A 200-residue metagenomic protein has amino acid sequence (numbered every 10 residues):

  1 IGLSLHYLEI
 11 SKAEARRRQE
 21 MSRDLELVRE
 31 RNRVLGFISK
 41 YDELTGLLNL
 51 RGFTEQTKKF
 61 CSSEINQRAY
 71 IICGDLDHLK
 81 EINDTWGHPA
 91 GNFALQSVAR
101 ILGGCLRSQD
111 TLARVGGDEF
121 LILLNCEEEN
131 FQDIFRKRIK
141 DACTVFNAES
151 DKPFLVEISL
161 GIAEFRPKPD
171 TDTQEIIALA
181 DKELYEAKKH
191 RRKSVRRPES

Functional and structural regions predicted by a protein language model:
L3-E43, R51-C61, T111-A113: Signal-transducing coiled-coil linker helices
H6, D84, L123-E127, F165-R166: Residue-level recognition of strand-loop junctions within catalytic nucleotide-signaling folds
G36, K40, N49-Y70, D77-R107 (+4 more regions): Conserved long alpha-helical elements within nucleotide-processing catalytic cores of c-di-GMP signaling and class III
I71, F120, I158-I162: A structural signal for short, well-ordered beta-strand segments
D84, H88, D133, F165-S200: Catalytic-core segments of nucleotide cyclases and related cyclic-nucleotide turnover enzymes
G104-Q109, K140-P153, E186: Short catalytic/binding micro-motifs of nucleotide second-messenger systems
R114, C143-S159, R192-R197: Catalytic core regions of nucleotide second-messenger enzymes
